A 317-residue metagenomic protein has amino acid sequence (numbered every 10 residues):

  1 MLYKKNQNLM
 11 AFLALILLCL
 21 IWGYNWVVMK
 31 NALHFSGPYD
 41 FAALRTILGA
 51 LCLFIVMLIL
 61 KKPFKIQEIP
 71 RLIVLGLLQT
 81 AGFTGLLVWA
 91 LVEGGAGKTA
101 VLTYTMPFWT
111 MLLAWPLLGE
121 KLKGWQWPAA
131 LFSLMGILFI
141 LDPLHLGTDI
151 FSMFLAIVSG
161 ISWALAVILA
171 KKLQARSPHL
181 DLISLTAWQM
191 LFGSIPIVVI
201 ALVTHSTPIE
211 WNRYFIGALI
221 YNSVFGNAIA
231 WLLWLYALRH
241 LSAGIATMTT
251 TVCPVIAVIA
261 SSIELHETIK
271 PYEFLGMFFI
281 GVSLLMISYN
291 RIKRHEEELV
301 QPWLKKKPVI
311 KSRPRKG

Functional and structural regions predicted by a protein language model:
L2-K4, L13, R45-I47, D142 (+1 more regions): C-terminal-most transmembrane helix of multi-pass membrane proteins
N6-F12, H34-Y39, A43, F64-P70 (+3 more regions): Juxtamembrane helix-entry segments on the extracytoplasmic side of multipass membrane proteins
M10, N31-G82, T105, W109-T110 (+2 more regions): Transmembrane alpha-helices of multi-pass small-molecule transport proteins
I21, N25-W26, F54-T103, F139 (+1 more regions): Specific transmembrane alpha-helical segments of multi-pass solute transporters/efflux pumps, especially DMT/EamA
D40-L51, L78-Q79, V88-K121, Q126 (+3 more regions): Specific alpha-helical transmembrane segments that line the substrate/conduction pathway and gating interfaces
A42-L44, T84, T99-T105, A170-S194 (+1 more regions): Helix-helix packing/entry segments at the starts of transmembrane helices
L53, I73, L113, L122-D142 (+4 more regions): Hydrophobic transmembrane alpha-helices of multi-pass small-molecule transport proteins
L53, T110-M111, T148-T204, L233 (+1 more regions): Transmembrane alpha-helical segments that form core, pore/gating elements of small-molecule transporters/exporters
